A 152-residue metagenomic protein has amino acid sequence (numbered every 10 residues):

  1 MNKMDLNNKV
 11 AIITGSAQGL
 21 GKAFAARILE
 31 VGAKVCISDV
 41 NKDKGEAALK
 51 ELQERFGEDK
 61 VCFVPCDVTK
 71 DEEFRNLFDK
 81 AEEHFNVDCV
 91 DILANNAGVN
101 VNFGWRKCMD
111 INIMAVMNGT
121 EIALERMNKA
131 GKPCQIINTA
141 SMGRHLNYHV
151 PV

Functional and structural regions predicted by a protein language model:
M4-C36: Canonical Rossmann dinucleotide-binding motif of NAD(H)/NADP(H)-dependent dehydrogenases/reductases, specifically
V31-A47: Conserved glycine-rich Rossmann-like NAD(P)H-binding loop of the short-chain dehydrogenase/reductase
K42-D43, P65-L77: The beta1-alpha1 cofactor-binding region of Rossmann-like NAD(H)/NADP(H)-dependent oxidoreductases
R55-K60, K80-L93, V101, G131-K132: A glycine-rich helix->loop->beta "capping" turn within Rossmann-like NAD(P)(H)-dependent oxidoreductase domains
V101, N128, I137-V152: Catalytic loop of short-chain dehydrogenase/reductase
G104-M109: Substrate-binding pocket helix/loop in short-chain dehydrogenase/reductase
T120-E121: A short, exposed helix-loop element centered on a Lys and neighboring polar residues
